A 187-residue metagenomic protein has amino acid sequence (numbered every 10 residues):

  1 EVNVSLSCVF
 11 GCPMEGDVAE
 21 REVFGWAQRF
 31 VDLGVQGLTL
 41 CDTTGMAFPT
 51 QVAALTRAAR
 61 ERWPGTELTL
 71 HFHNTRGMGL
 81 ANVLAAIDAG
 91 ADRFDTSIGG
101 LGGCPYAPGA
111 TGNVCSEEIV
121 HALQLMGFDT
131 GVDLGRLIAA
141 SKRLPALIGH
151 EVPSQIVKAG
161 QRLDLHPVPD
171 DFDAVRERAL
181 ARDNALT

Functional and structural regions predicted by a protein language model:
E1-T187: Catalytic cores and adjacent flexible loops of soluble metabolic enzymes that perform enolate/carbanion chemistry on
